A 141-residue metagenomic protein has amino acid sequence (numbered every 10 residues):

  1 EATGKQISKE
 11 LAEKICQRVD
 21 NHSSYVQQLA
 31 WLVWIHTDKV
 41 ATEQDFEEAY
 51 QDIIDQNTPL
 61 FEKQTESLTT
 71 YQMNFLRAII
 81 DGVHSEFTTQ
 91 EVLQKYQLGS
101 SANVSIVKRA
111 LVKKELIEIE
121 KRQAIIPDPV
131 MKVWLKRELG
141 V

Functional and structural regions predicted by a protein language model:
E1-Q17, D38-V40: Helix-loop-helix "sensor" segment of P-loop NTPases
A2, R18, H36, D52-Q56 (+1 more regions): Conserved, well-folded catalytic cores of nucleic-acid-processing and energy-transducing macromolecular machines
E10, S24, A41, T70: Charged, alpha-helix-enriched surfaces in structured cytosolic catalytic cores of large nucleotide-utilizing machines
A12, I35-N57: Conserved C-terminal helix/linker of AAA+ ATPases
V19-D20, I35, I80, Q97: Alpha-solenoid HEAT/Armadillo repeat architecture
V19-W31: The conserved phosphate-sensing helix
D55-V141: C-terminal leucine-rich, beta-strand-based interaction scaffolds used for sensing/assembly
